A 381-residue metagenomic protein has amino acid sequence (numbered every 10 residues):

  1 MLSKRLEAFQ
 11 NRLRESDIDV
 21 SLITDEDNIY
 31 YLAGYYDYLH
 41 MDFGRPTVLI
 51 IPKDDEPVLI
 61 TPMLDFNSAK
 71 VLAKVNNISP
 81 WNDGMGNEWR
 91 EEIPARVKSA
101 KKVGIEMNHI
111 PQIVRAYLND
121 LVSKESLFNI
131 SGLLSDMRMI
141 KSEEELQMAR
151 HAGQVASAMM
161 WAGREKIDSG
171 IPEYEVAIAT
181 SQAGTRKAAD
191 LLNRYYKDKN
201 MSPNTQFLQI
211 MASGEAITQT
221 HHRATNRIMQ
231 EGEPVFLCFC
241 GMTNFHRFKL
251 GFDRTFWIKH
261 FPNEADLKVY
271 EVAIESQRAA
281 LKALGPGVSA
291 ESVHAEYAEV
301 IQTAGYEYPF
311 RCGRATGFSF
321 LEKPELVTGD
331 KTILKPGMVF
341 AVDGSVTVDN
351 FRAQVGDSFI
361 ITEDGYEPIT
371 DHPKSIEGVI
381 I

Functional and structural regions predicted by a protein language model:
M1-I381: Active-site neighborhoods and metal-handling regions in enzymes and metal-associated proteins
